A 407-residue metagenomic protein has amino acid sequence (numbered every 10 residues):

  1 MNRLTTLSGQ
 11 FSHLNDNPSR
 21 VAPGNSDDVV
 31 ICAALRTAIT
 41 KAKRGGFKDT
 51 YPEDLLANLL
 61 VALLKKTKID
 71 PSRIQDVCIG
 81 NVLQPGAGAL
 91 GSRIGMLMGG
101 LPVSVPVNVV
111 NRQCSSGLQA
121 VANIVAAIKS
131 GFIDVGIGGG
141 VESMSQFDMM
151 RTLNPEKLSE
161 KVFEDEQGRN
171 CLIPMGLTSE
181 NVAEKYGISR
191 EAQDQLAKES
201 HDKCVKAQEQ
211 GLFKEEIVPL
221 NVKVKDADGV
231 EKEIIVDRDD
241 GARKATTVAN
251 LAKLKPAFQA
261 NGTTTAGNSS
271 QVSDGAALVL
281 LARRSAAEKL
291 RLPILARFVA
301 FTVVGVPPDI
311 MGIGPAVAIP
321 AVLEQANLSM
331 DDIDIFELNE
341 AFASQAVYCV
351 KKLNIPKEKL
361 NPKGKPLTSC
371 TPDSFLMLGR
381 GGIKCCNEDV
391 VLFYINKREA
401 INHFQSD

Functional and structural regions predicted by a protein language model:
S8-V21, S26-V30, L35-A38, D49 (+6 more regions): N-terminal extracellular/periplasmic Venus flytrap/periplasmic-binding protein-like
S12-A87, G91-G99, P106, N181-R190 (+4 more regions): Conserved active-site "lid/cap" helical segment
D16-R20, L83-L90, I94-L97, L101 (+2 more regions): Claisen-condensing/thiolase-fold acyl-transfer catalytic domains that form or cleave C-C bonds in fatty acid
I31, D134-G138, L392: Short glycine-aspartate micro-motif
A42-R44, G88-A89, Q146-T152, K232 (+2 more regions): Short acidic, glycine/serine/threonine-rich loops at helix termini
V125, D134-V182: Flexible glycine-/small-residue-enriched beta->alpha junction loops that bind anionic phosphate/pyrophosphate groups
P174-K198: Conserved thiamine diphosphate
